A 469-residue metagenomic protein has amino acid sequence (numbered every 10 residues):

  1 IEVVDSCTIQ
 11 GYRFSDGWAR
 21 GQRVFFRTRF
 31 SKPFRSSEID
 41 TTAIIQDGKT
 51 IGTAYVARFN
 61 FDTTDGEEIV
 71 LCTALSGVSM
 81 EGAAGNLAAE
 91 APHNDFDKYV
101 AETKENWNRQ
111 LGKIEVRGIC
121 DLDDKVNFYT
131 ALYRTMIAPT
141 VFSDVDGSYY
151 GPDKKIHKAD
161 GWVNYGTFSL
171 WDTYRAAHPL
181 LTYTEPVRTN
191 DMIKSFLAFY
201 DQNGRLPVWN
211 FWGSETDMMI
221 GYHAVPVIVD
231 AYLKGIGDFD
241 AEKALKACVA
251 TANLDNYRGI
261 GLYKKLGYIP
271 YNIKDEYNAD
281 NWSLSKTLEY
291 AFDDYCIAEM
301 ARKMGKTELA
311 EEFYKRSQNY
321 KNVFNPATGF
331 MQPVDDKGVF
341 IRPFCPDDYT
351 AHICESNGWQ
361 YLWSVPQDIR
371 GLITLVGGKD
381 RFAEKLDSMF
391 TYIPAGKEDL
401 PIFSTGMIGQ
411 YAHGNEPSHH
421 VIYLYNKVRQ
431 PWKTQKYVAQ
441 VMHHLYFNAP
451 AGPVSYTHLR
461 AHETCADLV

Functional and structural regions predicted by a protein language model:
I1-Y165, A198: Beta-sandwich/jelly-roll carbohydrate-recognition scaffolds of carbohydrate-active enzymes
E2-D65, S76, R188, K194-T307 (+1 more regions): Active-site cavity-forming subdomains of large catalytic enzyme subunits
G48, Y99-Q110, V141-T167, I193-L206 (+5 more regions): Active-site-adjacent bridging/hinge elements
C120-D124, V141-G147, Y183-I193, L233-K246 (+3 more regions): Structural helix-adjacent loops and short alpha-helical linkers that scaffold large soluble proteins
T130-S143, G166-T189, V229-K234, Y295-M304 (+2 more regions): Alpha-helical support elements that line or immediately flank enzyme active sites and cofactor-binding pockets
K155, G213-I228, K265-W282, Q332-C354 (+2 more regions): Carbohydrate-binding/catalytic loop surfaces
P207, A298, M304-S418: Catalytic cores of carbohydrate-active enzymes
T457-C465: Conserved small/polar residues in nucleotide/adenosyl-binding loops
